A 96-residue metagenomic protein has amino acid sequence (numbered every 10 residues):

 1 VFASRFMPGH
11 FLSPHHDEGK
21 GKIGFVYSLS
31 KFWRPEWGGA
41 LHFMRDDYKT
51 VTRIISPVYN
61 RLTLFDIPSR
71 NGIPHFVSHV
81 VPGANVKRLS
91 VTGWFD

Functional and structural regions predicted by a protein language model:
V1-F2, W37: A short coil-to-beta-strand element that immediately follows conserved catalytic motifs
F2, G24, S90: Amphipathic alpha-helical recognition patches that constitute DNA-binding helices
A3-E18: Conserved short histidine dyad/triad with adjacent acidic residue
K20-G21, K31-F32, W37-D96: Catalytic core of Fe(II)/2-oxoglutarate
V26-S28: Eukaryotic charged/polar low-complexity linker/IDR segments
